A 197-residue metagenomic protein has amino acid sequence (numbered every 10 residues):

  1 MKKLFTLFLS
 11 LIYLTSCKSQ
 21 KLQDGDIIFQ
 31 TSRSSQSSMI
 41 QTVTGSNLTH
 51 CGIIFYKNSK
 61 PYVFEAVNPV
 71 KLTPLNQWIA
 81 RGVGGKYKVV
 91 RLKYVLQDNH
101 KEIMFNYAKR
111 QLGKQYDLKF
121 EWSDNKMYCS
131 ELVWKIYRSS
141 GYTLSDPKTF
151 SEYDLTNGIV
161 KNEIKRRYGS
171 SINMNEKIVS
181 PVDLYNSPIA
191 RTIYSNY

Functional and structural regions predicted by a protein language model:
L4-I12: Sec-dependent N-terminal signal peptides
C17-Y197: Cysteine-nucleophile amide-bond enzymes
